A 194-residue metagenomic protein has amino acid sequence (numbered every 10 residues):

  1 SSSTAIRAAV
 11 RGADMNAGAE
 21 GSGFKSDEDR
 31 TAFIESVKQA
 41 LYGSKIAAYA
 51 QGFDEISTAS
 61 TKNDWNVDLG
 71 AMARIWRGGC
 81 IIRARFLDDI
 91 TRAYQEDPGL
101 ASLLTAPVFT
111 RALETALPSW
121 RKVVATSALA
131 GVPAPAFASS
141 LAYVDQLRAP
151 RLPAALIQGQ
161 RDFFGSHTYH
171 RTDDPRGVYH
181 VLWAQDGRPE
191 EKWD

Functional and structural regions predicted by a protein language model:
S1-L129, P133-A134, D186-E191: C-terminal substrate-binding/catalytic lobe of Rossmann-fold NAD(P)-dependent dehydrogenases
E114, S119-D194: C-terminal amphipathic alpha-helical interaction region
